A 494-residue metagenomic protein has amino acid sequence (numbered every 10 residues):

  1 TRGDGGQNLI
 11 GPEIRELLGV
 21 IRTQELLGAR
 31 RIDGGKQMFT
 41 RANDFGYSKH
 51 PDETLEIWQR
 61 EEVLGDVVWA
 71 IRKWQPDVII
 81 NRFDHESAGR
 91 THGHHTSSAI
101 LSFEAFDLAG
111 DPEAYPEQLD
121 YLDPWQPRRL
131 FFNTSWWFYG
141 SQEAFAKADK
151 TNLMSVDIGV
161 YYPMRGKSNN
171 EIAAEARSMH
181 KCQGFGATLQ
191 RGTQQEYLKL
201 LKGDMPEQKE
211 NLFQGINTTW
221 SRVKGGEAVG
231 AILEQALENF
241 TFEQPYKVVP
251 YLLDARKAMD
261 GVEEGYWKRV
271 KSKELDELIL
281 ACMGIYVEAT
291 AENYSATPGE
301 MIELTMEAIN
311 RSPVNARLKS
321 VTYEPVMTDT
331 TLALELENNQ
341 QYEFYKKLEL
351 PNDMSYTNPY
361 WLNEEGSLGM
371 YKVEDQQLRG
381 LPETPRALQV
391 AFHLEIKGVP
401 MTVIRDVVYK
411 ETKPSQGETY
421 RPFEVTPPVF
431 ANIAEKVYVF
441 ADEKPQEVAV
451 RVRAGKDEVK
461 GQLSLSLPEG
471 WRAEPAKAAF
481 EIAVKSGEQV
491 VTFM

Functional and structural regions predicted by a protein language model:
T1-K73, T96, F103-D107: Active-site rim/loop-helix segments in enzyme catalytic domains that contact anionic ligands
T1-R2, T40-N43, I80-H85, T134 (+3 more regions): Glycine-rich, histidine-containing beta strand-loop boundary motifs that form or position
N8, G140-Q142, T402-I404: Short helix/loop capping segments that flank catalytic or ligand/cofactor-binding pockets
P12, E16-G19, I57, A88-H95 (+4 more regions): Hydrophobic alpha-helical scaffolding
L26, I79, A289, I302-L304: Extended, hydrophobic alpha-helical segments in both membrane/secreted and soluble proteins
K36-Q37, D77-V78, R128-L130, N315-S320: Beta-sheet entry/capping signal
H50-T54, R60-V287: Metal-dependent de-N-acetylase/amidase catalytic core
A291-L304, A308-M494: Long beta-sheet-rich domains in secretory-pathway and surface-associated proteins
